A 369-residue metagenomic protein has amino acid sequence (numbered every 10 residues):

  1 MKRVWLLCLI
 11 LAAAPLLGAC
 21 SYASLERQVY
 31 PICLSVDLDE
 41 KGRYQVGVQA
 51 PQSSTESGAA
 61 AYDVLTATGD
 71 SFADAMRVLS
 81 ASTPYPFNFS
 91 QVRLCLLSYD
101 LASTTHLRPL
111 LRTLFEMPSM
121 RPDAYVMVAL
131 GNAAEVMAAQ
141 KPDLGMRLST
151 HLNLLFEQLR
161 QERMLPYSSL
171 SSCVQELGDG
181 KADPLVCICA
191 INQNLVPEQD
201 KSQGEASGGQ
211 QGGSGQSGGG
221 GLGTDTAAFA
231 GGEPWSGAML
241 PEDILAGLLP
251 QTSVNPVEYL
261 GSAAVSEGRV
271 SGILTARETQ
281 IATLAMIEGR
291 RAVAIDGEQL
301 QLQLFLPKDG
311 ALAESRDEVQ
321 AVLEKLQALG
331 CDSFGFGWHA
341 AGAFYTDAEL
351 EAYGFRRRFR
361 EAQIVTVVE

Functional and structural regions predicted by a protein language model:
M1-W5, G18: Positively charged n-region of N-terminal signal peptides that target proteins for export
L7-C8, Q216: Intrinsically disordered, low-complexity segments enriched in polar/charged small residues
C8-L16: Bacterial N-terminal signal peptides
L17-E314, E318-E369: A glycine-rich, acidic short-motif signal
